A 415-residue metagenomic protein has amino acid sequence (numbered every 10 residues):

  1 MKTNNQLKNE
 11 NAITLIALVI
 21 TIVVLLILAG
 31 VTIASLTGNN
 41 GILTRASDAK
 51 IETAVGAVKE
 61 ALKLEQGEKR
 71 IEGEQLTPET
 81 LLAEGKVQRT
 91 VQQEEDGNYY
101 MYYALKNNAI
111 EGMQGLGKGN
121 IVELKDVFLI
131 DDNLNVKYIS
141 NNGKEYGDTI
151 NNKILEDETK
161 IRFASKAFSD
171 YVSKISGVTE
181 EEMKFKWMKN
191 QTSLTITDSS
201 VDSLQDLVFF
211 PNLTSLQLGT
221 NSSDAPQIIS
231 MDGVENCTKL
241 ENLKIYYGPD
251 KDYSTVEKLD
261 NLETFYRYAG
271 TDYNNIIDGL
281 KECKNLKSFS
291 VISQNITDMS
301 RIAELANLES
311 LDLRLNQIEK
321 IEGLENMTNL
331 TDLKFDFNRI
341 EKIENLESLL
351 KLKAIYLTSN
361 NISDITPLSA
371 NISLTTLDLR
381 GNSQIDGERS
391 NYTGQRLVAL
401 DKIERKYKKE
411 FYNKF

Functional and structural regions predicted by a protein language model:
M1-I13: N-terminal leader/signal peptides at the extreme start of proteins
N11-S35: N-terminal single-pass transmembrane signal-anchor helix
G41-Q75: Membrane-proximal N-terminal amphipathic helix
G67-E156: Periplasmic/extracellular, small/polar-rich flexible segments of pilin-like filament-forming proteins
V136, N141-D224, D232-T271, I276-S290 (+4 more regions): N-terminal capping/linker segments that flank leucine-rich repeat
N212, K239, N261, N285 (+6 more regions): Asparagine/serine/threonine-enriched low-complexity, disordered tracts, especially those forming N-linked glycosylation
K334-S383: Ankyrin-repeat and related helical/solenoid repeat scaffolds used for protein-protein interactions
